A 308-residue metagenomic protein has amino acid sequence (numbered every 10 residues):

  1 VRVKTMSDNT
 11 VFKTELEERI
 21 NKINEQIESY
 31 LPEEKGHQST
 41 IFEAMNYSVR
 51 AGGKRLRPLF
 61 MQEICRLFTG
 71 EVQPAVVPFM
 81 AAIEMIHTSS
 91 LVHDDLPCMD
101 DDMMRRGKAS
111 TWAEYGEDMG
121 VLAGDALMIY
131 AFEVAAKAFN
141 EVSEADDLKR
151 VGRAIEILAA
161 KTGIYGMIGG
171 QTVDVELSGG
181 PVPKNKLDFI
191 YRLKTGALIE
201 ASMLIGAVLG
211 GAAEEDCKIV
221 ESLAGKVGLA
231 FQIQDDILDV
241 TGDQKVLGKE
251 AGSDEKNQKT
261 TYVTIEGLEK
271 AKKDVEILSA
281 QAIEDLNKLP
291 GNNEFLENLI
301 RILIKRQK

Functional and structural regions predicted by a protein language model:
V1-T5: Short, Lys/Arg-enriched N-terminal segments with co-localized hydrophobic residues within the first ~10-30 amino acids
M6-T14, I27: Charged, compositionally biased N-terminal leader segments and the immediate start of the first structured element
E18, K22-L286, E294-I304: Mg2+-dependent prenyl diphosphate-binding active-site environment of isoprenoid biosynthetic enzymes
L289: Short arginine-rich
